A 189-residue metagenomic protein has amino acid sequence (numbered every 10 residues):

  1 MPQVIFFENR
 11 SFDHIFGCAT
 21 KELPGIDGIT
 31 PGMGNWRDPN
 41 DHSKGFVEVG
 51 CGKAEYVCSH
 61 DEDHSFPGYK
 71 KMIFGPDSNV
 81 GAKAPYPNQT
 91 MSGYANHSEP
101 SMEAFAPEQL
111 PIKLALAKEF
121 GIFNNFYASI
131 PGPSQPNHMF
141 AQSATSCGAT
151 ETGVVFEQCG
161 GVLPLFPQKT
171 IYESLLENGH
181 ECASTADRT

Functional and structural regions predicted by a protein language model:
M1-T189: N-terminal pro-sequences and low-complexity stem/linker regions of secreted or lumenal proteins
